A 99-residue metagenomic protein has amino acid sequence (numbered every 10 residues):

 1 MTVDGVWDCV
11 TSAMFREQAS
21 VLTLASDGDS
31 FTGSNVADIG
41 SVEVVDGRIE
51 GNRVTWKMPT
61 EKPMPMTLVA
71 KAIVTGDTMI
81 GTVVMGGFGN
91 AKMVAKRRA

Functional and structural regions predicted by a protein language model:
M1-T75, I80-R98: Central antiparallel beta-sheet cores of small beta-barrel/beta-sandwich binding domains
